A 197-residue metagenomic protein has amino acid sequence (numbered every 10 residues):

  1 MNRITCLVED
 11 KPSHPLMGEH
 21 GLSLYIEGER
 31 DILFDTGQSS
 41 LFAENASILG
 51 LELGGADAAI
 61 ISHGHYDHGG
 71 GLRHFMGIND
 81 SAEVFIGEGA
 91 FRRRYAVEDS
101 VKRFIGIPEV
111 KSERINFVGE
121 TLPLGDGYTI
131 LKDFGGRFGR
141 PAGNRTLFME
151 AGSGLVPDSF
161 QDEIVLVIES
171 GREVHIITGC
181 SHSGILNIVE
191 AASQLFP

Functional and structural regions predicted by a protein language model:
N2-L49, S159-I177: Conserved beta-strand hairpin/beta-sheet module of binuclear metal-dependent hydrolase folds, prominently
V8-K11, T36-S39, G64, G89-A90 (+2 more regions): Active-site metal-binding loops of divalent metal-dependent hydrolases
R30-A58, A142, M149-A151, I185-L195: Pre-active-site segment of Zn-dependent metallo-hydrolases
I32-F34, L124-D133, H175-T178: Short hydrophobic-aromatic micro-motifs
L41-R92, S193-P197: Active-site metal-binding motif and surrounding structural segment of the metallo-beta-lactamase
Y66, R94-V97, L186: Short, charged, surface-exposed secondary-structure boundary motifs
A90-I164: Metallo-beta-lactamase
L155-P197: Active-site-proximal loop/helix segments of hydrolase catalytic cores
